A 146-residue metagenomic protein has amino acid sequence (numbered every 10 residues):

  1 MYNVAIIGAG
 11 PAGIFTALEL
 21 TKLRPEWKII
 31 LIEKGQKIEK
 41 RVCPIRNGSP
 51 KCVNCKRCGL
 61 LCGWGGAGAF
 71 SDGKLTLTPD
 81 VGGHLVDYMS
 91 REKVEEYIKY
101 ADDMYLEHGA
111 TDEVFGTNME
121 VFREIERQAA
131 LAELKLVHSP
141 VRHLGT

Functional and structural regions predicted by a protein language model:
M1-A12, I30-I32: Beta1/beta-strand and adjacent pyrophosphate-binding region of the FAD-binding site in flavoprotein oxidoreductases
Y2, W27, V137: Nucleotide donor/acceptor-binding cores
I14-F15, R127: A broad detector of short, well-ordered amphipathic alpha-helices that serve as recognition/interaction surfaces
A17, T21: Gly/Ala-rich phosphate-binding loop of Rossmann-like dinucleotide-binding domains, activating on the conserved
K22-K28: Conserved S-adenosyl-L-methionine
K34-R41, I45-T146: Conserved N-terminal/central alpha/beta ligand/cofactor-binding core
